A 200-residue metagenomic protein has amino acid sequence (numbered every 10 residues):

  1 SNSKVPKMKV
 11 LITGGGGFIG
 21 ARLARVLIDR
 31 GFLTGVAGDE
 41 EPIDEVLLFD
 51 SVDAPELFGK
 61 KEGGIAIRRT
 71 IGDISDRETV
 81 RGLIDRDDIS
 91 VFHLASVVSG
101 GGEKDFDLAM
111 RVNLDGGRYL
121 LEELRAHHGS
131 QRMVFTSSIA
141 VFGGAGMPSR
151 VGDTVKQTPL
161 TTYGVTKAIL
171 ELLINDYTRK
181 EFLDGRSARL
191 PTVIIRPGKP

Functional and structural regions predicted by a protein language model:
K9-L33: N-terminal Rossmann NAD(P)H-binding glycine-rich loop of SDR-like oxidoreductase domains
T13, F49, V91-V97, M133-I139 (+1 more regions): SDR active-site strand-loop-helix element
F32-P55: Conserved glycine-rich Rossmann-like NAD(P)H-binding loop of the short-chain dehydrogenase/reductase
G59, G101-L108, G144-P148: Conserved catalytic-core motifs of eukaryotic protein kinase domains, centered on the activation segment
G64, I71-V112: NAD(P)H-binding glycine-rich loop region in Rossmannoid oxidoreductase-like domains and their noncatalytic homologs
I89, D107, R111-R118, Q131 (+2 more regions): Conserved internal alpha-helix in NAD(P)-dependent oxidoreductase domains
R118-T162: Conserved Rossmann-fold NAD(P)-dependent oxidoreductase catalytic core, especially the SDR/UDP-sugar
G144-M147, L160-T192: Active-site Tyr-X1-5-Lys
